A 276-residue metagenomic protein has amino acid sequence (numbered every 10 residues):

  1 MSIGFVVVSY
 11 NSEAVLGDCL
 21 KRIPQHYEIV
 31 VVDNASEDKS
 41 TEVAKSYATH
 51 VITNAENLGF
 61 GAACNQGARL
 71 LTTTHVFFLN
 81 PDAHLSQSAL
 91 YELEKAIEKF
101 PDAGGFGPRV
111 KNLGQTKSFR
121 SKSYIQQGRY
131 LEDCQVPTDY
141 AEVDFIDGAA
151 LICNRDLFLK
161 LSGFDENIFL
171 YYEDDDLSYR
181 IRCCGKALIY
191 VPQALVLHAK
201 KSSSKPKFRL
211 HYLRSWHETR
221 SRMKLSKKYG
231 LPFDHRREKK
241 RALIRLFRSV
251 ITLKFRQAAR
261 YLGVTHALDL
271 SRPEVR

Functional and structural regions predicted by a protein language model:
V7-Q25: Short, well-formed alpha-helical segments that are part of the catalytic scaffolds of diverse glycosyltransferases
A14, R22, D33-E42, E56: A conserved acidic beta->alpha catalytic loop
K45-C64, A68-L70: Conserved donor nucleotide-binding strand/loop of the catalytic core
A62, Q66-R69, H84-S162, D175 (+2 more regions): Acidic/His-rich active-site region of diverse nucleotide-sugar glycosyltransferases
V76: Short aromatic/hydrophobic "clamp" motif used to bind/position activated sugar donors
L170-D176: Acidic donor-binding loop at a coil-to-helix junction in glycosyltransferase catalytic cores that engages
K186-R209: Active-site donor/metal-binding and catalytic loop motifs of nucleotide-sugar-dependent glycosylation enzymes
L213-M223, K227-R276: Non-catalytic, C-terminal membrane-associated alpha-helical segments of glycosyltransferases
